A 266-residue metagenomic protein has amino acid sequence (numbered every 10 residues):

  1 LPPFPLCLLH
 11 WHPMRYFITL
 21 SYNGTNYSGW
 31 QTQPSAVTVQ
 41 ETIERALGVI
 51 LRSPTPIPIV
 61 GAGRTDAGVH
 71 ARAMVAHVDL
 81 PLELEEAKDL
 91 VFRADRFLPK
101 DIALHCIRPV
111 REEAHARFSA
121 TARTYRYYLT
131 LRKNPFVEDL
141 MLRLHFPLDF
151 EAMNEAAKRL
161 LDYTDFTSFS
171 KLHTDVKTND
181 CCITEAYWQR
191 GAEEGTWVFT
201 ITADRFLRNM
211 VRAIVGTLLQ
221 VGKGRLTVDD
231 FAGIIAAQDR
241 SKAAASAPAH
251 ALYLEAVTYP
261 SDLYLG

Functional and structural regions predicted by a protein language model:
H10-G266: Structured-RNA-binding interfaces characteristic of tRNA pseudouridine synthases
